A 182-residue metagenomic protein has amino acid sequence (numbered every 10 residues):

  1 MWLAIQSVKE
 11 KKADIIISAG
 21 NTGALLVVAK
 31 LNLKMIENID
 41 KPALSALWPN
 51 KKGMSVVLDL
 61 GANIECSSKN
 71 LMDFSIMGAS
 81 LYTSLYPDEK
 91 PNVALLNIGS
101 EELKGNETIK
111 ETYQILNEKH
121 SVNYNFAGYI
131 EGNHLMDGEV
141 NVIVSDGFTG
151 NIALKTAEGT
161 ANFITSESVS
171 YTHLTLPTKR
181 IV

Functional and structural regions predicted by a protein language model:
M1-K12, E65, Y129-D137: Glycine-rich oxoanion-binding loops at beta->alpha junctions
M1-K41: N-terminal glycine-rich phosphate/adenylate-binding segment common to multiple enzyme folds
S18-G20, L47-W48, V57-G61, L96-N97 (+1 more regions): Short beta-strand segments
N21-G23, L31, S100-E101, F148-N151: Short glycine-rich anion-binding loops that position phosphate/pyrophosphate groups of nucleotides and phosphorylated
V28-D59, K119-H120, N125-I130, E167-Y171: Short, acidic/small-residue loops that bind anionic groups at enzyme active sites
E65-G128: Glycine-rich phosphate/diphosphate-binding loop of Rossmann-like nucleotide-binding domains
I109-L154, A161-N162: Active-site rim loops that border cofactor/substrate pockets in soluble metabolic enzymes
T172-T178: Conserved small/polar residues in nucleotide/adenosyl-binding loops
